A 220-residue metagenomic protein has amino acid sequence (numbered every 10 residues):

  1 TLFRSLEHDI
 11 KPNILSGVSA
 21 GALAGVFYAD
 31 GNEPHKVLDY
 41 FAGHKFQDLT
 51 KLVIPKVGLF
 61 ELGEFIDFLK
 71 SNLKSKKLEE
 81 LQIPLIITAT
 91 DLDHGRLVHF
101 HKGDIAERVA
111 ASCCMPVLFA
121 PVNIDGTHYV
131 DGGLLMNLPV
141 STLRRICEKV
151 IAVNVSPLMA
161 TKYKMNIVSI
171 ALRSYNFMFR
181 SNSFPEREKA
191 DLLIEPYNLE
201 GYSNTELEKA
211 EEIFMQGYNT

Functional and structural regions predicted by a protein language model:
T1-V18, V26-T220: Patatin-like phospholipase
